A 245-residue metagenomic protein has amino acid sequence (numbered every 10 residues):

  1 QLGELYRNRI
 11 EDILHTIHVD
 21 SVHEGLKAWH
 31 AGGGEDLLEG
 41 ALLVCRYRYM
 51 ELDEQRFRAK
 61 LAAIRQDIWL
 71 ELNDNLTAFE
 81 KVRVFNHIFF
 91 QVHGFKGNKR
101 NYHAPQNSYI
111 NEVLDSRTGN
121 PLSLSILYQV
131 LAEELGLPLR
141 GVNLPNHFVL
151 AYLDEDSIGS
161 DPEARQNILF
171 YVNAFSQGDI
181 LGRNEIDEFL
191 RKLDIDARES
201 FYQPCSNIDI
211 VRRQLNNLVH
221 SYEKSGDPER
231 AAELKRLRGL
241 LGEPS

Functional and structural regions predicted by a protein language model:
Q1-S245: A structural boundary/capping signal
